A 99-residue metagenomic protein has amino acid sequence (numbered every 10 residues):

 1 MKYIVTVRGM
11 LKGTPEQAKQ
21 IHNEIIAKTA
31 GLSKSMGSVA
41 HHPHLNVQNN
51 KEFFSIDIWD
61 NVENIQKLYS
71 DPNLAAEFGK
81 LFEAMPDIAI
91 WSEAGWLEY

Functional and structural regions predicted by a protein language model:
M1-F53, I58-S70, A84-Y99: Short S/T/G/P-rich N-terminal loop/turn motif that feeds into the first structured element of a domain
T29, A75-E77: A common structural junction motif
F78-A84: Short, conserved catalytic or adaptor-binding loops enriched in Gly and charged residues
